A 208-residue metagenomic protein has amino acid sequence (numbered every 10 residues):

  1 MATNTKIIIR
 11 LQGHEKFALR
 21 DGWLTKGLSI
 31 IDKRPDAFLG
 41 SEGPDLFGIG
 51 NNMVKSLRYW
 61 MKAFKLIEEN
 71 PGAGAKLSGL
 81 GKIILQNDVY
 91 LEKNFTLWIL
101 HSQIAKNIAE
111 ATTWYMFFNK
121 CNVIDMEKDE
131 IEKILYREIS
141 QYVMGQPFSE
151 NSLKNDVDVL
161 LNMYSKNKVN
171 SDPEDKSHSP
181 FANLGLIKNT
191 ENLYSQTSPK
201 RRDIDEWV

Functional and structural regions predicted by a protein language model:
M1-V208: Donor-sugar nucleotide-binding helix/loop cap in glycosyltransferases
